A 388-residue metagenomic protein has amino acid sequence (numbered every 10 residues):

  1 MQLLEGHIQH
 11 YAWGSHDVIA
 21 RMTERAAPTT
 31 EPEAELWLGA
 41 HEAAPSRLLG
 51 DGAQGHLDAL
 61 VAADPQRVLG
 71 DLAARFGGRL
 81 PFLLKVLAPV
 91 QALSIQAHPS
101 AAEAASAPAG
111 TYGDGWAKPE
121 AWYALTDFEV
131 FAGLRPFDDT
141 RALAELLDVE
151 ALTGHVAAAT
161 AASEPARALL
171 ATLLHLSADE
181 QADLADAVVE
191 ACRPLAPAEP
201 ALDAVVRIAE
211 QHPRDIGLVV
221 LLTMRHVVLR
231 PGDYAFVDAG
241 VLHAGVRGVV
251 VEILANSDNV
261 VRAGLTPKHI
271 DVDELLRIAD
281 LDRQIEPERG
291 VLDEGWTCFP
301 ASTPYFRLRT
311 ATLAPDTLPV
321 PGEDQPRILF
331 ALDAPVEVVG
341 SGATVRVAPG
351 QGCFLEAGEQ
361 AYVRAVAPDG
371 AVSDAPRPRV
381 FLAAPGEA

Functional and structural regions predicted by a protein language model:
M1-P197, P267, V272-I285, L308: Transition-metal
A62, Q66-G70, R214-R230, P321-G322 (+1 more regions): A short beta-strand-loop-beta hairpin characteristic of the jelly-roll/cupin
L93-Q96, P119-V130, G248-P267, F306 (+1 more regions): A short hydrophobic beta-strand segment most commonly corresponding to one strand of the jelly-roll/cupin
D179-L221: Active-site cores enriched in adjacent His and Asp/Glu residues with nearby glycine-rich loops that coordinate divalent
R193-E210, T297-P300, P315-Q325: Short beta-strand/loop turn elements enriched in aromatics
M224-V237, V241-G245, G340-A361: Short acidic-glycine-tyrosine-enriched beta hairpin
V249-C298: C-terminal, non-catalytic macromolecule-binding modules
P304-E323, G358: Conserved short histidine dyad/triad with adjacent acidic residue
